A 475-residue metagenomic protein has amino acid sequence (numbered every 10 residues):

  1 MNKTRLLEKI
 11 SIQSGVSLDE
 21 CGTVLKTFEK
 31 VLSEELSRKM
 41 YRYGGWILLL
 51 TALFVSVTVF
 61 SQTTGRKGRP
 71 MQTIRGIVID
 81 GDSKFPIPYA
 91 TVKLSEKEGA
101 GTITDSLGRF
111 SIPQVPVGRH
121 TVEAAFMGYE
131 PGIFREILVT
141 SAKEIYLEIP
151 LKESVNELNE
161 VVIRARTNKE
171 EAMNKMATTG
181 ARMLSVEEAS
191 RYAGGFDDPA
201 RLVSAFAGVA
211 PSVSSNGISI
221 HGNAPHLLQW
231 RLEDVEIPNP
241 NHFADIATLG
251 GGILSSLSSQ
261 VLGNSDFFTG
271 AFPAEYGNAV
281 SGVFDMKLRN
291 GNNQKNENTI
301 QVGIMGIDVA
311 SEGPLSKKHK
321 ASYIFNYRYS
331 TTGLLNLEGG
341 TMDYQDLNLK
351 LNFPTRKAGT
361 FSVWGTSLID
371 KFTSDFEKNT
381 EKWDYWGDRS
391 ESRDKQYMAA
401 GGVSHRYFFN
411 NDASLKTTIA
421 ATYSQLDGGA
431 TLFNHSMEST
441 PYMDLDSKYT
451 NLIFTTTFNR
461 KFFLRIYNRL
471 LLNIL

Functional and structural regions predicted by a protein language model:
T63-K67, M71, I77-S83, A90-S95 (+5 more regions): Short, acidic, small-residue-rich periplasmic hinge/interaction motif at the N-terminus of Gram-negative outer-membrane
K84-P88, S111-R119, M127: Short Pro-Gly-centered beta-turn/loop motif in secreted/extracellular proteins
K97-R109: Short, acidic Ser/Thr/Gly-rich low-complexity loop/linker segments typical of extracellular and cell-surface proteins
I149, G251-T299, D308-A310: A beta-strand signature from Gram-negative outer-membrane beta-barrel systems, especially the internal plug domain
S190-Y192, D197-N239: Extracytoplasmic beta-strand/coil segments of soluble accessory domains associated with Gram-negative outer-membrane
S219-F268, K287, G291: Periplasmic plug
G303-Y329, G339-F372, R393-A421, F462-L464: Transmembrane beta-barrel wall of Gram-negative outer-membrane proteins
G333-L334, T360-F408, L415, A421-T450: Flexible loop and strand-edge segments within Gram-negative outer membrane beta-barrel domains
